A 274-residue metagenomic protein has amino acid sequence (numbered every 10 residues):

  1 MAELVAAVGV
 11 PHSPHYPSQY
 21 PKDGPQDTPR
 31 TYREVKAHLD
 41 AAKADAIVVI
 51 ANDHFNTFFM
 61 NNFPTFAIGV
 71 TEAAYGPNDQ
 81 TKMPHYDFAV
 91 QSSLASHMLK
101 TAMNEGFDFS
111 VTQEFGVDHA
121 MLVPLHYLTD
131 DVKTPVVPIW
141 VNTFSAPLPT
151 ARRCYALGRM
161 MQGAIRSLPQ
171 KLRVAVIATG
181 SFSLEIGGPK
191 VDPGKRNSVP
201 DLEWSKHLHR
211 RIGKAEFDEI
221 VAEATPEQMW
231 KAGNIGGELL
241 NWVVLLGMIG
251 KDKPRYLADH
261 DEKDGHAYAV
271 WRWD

Functional and structural regions predicted by a protein language model:
M1-D45, T57-A156, S167, P189-D274: Flexible, D/E/H-enriched segments
D45-A51, I139, L172-G180: Beta-strand elements within well-structured catalytic alpha/beta cores of enzymes that handle phosphate/sulfate esters
D53-F55, F182-S183: Catalytic metal-binding/acid-base residues of hydrolase active sites
R159-V174: Non-transmembrane, aqueous-exposed alpha-helical and coiled segments at domain scale
I165, F182-I186: Extracytoplasmic, non-cytosolic globular domains
